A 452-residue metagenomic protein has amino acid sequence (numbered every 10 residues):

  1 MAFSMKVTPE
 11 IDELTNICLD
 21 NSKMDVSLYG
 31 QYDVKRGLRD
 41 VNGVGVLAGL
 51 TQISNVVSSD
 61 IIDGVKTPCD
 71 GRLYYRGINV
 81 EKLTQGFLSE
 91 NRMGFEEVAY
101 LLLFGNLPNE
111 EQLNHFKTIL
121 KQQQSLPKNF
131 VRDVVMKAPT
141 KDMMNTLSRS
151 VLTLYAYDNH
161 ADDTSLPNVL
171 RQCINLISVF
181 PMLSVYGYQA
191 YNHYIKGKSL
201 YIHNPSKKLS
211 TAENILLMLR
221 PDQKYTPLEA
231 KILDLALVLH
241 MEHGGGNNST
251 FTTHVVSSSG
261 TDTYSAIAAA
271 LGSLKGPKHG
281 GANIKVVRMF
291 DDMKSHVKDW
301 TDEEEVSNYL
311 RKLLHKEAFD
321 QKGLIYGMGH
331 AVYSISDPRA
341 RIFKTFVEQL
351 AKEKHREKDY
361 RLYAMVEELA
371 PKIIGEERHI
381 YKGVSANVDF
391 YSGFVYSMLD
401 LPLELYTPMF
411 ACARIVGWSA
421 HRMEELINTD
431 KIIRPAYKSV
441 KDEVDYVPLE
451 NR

Functional and structural regions predicted by a protein language model:
A2-R452: Non-transmembrane, aqueous-exposed alpha-helical and coiled segments at domain scale
